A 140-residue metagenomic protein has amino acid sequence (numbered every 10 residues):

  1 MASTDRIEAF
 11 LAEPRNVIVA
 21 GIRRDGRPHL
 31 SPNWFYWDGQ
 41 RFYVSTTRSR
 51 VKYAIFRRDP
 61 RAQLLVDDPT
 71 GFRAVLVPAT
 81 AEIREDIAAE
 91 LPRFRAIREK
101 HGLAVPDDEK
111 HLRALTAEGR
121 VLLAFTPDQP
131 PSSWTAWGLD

Functional and structural regions predicted by a protein language model:
M1-N16, D107: Extreme N-terminal tail/first-helix region
I7, K52, E90-R93: Amphipathic alpha-helical interface surfaces
L11-A12, R57-R58, T116: Alpha-helix boundary recognition
P14-R48, A54, A62-V66, V75-P78: Short beta-strand segments
R15-N16, R61, G102, P130: Generic structural signal for secondary-structure transition and capping sites
V51, F56-D59, G138-L139: Short amphipathic alpha-helical segments
P69-G71: Mobile beta-alpha loop/short-helix "lid" or hinge segments that flank ligand
R73-D140: Charged, gly/pro-rich active-site loop segments
